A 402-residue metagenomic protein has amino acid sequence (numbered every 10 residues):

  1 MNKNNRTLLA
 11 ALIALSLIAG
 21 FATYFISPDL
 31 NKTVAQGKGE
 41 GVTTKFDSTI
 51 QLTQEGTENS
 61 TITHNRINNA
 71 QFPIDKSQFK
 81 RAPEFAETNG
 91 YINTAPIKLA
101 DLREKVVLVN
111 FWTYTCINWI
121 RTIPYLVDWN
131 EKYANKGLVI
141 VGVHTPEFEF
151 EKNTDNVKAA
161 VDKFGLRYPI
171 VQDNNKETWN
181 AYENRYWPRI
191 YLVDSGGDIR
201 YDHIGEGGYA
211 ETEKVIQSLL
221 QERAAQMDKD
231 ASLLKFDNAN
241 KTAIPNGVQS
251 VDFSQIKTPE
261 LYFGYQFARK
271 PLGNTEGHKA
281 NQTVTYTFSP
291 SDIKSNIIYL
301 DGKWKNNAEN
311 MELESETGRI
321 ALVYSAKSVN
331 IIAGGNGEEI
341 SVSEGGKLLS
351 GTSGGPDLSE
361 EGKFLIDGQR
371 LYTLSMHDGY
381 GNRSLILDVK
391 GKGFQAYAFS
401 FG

Functional and structural regions predicted by a protein language model:
N2-G90, E213-G402: Non-globular targeting/processing and membrane-anchoring segments
E84-V107, Y133: A short beta-strand-turn-helix
E87-G90, R121, D128-N135, D162-G165 (+4 more regions): Sec-exported extracytoplasmic/periplasmic mature domains
P96-I120, L126, V139-V141: Short active-site neighborhood of thiol/selenol oxidoreductases, capturing the structured segment around
V107-N110, V139-V143, P169-Q172, Y191-L192: Structural recognition of the beta-strand scaffold that forms the well-ordered cores of secreted hydrolase catalytic
F111-T113, V143-P146, D173-N174, H203-E206: Active-site-proximal beta-strand/loop segments in catalytic clefts of secreted hydrolases
I120-K163, Q172-T178: Structural microenvironment flanking redox-active thiols in thiol-disulfide oxidoreductases
D162-L166, Q172-V215, L374-G379: Thiol/disulfide oxidoreductase modules built on the thioredoxin-like
